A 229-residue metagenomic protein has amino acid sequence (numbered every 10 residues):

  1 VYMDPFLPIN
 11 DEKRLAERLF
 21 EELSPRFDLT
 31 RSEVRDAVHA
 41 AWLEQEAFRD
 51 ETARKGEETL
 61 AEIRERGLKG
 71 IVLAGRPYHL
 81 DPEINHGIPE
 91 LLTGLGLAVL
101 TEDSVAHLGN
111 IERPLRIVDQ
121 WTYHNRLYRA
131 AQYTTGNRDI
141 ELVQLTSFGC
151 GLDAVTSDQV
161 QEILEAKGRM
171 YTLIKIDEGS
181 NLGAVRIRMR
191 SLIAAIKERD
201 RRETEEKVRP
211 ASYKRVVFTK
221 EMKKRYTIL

Functional and structural regions predicted by a protein language model:
V1-L229: An N-terminal assembly and electron-transfer interface module characteristic of large anaerobic redox and radical
